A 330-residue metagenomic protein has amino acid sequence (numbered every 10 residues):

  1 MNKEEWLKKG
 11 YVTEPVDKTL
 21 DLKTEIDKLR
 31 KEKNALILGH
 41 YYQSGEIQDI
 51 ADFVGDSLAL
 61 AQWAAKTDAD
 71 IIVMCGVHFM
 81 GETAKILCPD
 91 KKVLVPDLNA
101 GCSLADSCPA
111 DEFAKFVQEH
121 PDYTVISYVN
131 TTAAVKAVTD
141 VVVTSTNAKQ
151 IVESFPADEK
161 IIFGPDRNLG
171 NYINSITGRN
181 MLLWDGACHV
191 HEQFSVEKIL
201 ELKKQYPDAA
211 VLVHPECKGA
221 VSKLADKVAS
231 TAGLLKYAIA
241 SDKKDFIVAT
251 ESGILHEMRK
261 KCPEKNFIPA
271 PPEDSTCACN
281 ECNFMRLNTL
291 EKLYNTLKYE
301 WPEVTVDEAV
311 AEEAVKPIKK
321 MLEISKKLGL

Functional and structural regions predicted by a protein language model:
M1-V248, L255, K260-A270, D274-L330: Active-site loop-to-helix "anion-binding N-cap" substructures in soluble metabolic enzymes
